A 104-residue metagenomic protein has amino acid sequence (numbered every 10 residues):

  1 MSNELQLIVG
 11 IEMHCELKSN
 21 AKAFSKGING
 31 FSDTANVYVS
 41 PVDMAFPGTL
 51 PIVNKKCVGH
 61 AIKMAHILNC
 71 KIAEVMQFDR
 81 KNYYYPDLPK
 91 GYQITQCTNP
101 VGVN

Functional and structural regions predicted by a protein language model:
M1-N104: Basic, nucleic-acid-interacting segments
